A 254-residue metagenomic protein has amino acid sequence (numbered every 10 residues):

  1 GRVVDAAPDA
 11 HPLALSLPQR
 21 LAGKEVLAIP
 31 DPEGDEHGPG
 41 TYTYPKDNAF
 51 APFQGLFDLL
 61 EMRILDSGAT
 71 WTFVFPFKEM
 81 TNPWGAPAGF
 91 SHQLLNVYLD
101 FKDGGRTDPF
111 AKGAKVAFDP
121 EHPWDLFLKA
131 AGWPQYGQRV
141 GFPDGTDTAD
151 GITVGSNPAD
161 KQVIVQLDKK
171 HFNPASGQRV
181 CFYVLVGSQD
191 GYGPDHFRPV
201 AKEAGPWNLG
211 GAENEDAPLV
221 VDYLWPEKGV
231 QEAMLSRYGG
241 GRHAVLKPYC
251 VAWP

Functional and structural regions predicted by a protein language model:
V3-I29, F101-E121, N173-P254: Acidic/polar low-complexity flexible segments
P12-V26, Y44-A131, G193, C250: Surface-exposed, glycine/proline- and aromatic-rich loop segments on solvent-exposed faces across compartments
D31-A51: N-proximal, solvent-exposed amphipathic alpha-helical segments enriched in charged/polar residues
R63-T70, T153-K161: Short, ordered beta-strand-loop transition motifs
W71-F73, L95, V163-V165, F182 (+1 more regions): Hydrophobic residues positioned within well-ordered beta-strands of beta-sheet architectures
F75-T81, D144, L167-H171: Secondary-structure transition/turn motif
H122-D160: Extended, solvent-exposed segments with strong compositional bias
N157-S176: Localized edge beta-strand/strand-to-loop motifs within extracellular or lumenal beta-rich domains
